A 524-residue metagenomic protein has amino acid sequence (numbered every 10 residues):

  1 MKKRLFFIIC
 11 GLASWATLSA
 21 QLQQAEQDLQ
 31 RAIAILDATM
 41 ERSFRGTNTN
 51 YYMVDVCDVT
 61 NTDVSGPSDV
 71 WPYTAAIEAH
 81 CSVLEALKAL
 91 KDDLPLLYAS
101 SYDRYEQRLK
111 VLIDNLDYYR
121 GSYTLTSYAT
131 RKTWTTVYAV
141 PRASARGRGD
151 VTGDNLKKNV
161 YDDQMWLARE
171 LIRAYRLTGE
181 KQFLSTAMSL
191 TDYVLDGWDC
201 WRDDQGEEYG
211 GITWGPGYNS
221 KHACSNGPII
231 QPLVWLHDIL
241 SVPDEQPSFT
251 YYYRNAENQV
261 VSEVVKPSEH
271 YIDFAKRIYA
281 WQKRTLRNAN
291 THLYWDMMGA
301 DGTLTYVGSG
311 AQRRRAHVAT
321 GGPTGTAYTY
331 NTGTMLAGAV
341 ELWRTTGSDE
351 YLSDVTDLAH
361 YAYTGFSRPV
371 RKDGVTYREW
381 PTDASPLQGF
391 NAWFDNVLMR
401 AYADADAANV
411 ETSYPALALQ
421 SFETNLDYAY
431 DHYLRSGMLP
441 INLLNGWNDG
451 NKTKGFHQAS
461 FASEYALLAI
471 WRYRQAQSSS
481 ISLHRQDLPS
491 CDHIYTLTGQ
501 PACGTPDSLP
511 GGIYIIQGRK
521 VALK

Functional and structural regions predicted by a protein language model:
M1-Q23: Bacterial Sec-dependent N-terminal signal peptides
L22-D162, K221, A327, T356-Q477: CBM-like carbohydrate-recognition segments
Q23, T74-A99, W166-K181, P228-V264 (+3 more regions): Well-ordered alpha-helical scaffold segments within catalytic/enzyme domains
S100-A256, I272-D273, R277: Extended ligand-binding groove/face enriched in aromatic
R104, Q182, T186, P267-H270 (+5 more regions): Alpha-helical positions within canonical tetratricopeptide repeat
Y209, C224-L233, S262-A339: Active-site cradle of extracellular carbohydrate-active enzymes
A327, N331-T346, Y351-D354, L358-G365: Oxyanion-binding "anion nests"
S482-K524: C-terminal outer-membrane/trafficking sorting elements
